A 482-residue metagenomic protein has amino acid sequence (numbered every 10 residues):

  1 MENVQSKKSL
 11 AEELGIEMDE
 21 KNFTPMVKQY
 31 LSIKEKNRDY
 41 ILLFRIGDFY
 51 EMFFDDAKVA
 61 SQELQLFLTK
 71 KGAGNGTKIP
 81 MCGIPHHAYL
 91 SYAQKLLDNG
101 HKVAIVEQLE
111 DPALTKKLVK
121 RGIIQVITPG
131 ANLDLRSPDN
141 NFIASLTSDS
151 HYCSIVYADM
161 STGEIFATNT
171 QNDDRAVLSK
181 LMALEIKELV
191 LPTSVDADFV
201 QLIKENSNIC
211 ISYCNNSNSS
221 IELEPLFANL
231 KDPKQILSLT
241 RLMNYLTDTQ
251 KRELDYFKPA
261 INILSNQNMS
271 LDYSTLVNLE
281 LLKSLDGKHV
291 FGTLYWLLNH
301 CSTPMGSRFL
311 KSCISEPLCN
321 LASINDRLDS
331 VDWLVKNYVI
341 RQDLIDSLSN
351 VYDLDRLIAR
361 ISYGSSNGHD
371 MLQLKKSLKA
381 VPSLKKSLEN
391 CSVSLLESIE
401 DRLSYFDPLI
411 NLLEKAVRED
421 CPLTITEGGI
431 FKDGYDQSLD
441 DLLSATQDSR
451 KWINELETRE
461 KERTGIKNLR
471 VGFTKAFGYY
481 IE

Functional and structural regions predicted by a protein language model:
E2-W333, D346-S362, S366-T458: Charged catalytic and DNA/RNA-contacting regions of genome-maintenance and nucleic-acid-processing enzymes
Y338-R341: Conserved interaction-surface patches within small, structured recognition/assembly domains
N454, K461-E482: Extended, charged helical/alpha-beta scaffold domains that provide interaction surfaces
